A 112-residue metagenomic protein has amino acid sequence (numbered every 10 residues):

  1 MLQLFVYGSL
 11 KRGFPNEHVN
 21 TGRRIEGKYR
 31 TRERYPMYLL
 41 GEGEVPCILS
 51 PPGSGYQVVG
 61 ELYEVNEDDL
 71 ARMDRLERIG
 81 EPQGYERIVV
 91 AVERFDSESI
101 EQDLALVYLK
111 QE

Functional and structural regions predicted by a protein language model:
M1-E112: Glycine-aromatic micro-motifs
